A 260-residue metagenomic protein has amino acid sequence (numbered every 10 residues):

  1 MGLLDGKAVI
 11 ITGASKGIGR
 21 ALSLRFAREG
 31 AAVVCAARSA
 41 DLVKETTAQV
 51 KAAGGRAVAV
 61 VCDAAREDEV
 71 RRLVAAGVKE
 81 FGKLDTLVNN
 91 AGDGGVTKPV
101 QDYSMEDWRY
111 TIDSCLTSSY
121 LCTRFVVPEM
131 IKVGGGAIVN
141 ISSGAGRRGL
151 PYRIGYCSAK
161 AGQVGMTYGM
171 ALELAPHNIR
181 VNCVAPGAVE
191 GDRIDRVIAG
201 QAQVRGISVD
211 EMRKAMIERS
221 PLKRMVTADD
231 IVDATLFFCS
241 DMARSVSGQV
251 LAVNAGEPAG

Functional and structural regions predicted by a protein language model:
A8, S15-K16, S39: Conserved glycine-rich cofactor-binding loop
E29-E45: Conserved glycine-rich Rossmann-like NAD(P)H-binding loop of the short-chain dehydrogenase/reductase
G94-T97, R148, R224, T235-L236 (+1 more regions): Short C-terminal tail/terminal secondary-structure segment of NAD(P)H-dependent dehydrogenase/reductase domains
K98-V100, S104-I112, M216: Substrate-binding pocket helix/loop in short-chain dehydrogenase/reductase
T123, A159, T167: Active-site helix of classical SDR
S143: Residue(s) in the substrate-gating loop at a strand-loop-helix junction that position the organic substrate next
A175, R180, V246-G248: Short, small/polar-rich loop/turn modules that mediate ligand/substrate recognition or access, typified
